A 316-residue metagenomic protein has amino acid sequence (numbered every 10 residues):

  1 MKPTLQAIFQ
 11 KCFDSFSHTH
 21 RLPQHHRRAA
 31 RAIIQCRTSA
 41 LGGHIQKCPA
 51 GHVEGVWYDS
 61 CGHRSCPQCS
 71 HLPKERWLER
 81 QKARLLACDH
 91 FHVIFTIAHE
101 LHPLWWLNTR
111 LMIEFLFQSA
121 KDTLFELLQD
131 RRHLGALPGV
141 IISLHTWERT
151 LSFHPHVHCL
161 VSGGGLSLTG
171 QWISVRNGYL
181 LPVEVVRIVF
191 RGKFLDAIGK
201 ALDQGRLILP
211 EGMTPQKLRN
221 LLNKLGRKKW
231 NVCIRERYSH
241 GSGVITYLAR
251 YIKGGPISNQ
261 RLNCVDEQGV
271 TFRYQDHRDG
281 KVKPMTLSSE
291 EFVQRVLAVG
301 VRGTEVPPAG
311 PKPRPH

Functional and structural regions predicted by a protein language model:
M1-H316: Beta->alpha loop/short-helix hinge microenvironment recognizer with preference for catalytic Tyr/His contexts
